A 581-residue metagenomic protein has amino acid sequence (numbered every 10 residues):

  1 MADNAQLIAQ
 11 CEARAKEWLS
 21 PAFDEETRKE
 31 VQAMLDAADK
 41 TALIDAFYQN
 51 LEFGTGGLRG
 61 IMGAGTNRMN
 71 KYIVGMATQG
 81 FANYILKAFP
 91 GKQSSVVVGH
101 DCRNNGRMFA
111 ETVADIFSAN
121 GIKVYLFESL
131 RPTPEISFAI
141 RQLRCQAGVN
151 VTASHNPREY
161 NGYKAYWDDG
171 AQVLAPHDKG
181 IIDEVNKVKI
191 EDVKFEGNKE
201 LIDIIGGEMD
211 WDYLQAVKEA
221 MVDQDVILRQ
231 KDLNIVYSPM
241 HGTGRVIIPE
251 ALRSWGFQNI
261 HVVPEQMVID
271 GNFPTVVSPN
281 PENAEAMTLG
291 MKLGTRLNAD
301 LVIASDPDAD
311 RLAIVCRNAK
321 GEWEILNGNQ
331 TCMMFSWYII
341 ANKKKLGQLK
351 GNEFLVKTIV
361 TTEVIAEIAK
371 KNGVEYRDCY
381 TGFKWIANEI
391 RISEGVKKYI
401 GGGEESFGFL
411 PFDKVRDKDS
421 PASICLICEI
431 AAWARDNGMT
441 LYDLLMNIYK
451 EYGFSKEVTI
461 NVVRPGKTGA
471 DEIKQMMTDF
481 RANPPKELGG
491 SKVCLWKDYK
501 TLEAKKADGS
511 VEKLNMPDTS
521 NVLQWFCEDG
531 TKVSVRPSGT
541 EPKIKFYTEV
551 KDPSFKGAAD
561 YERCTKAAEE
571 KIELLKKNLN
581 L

Functional and structural regions predicted by a protein language model:
A5-V113, I202-I235, T243: An N-terminal, well-structured beta->alpha segment
W18-A22, E26, A42-L51, N161-T288 (+1 more regions): Gly/Ser/Thr-enriched, mixed-charge loops and adjacent short helices that form phosphate/oxyanion-binding elements
F47-N67, A153-N156, I235, P239-A251 (+4 more regions): Conserved phosphate/anionic-ligand binding catalytic regions in large, soluble enzymes, centered on
V97-Y160, R253, Q258-I314: N-terminal small/polar loop signature for handling phosphorylated ligands or for N-terminal nucleophile
R107-T112, S137-R141, E159-A165, K194 (+9 more regions): Short acidic, glycine/serine/threonine-rich loops at helix termini
Y166-K194, N329-N352, K357-E367, S420: Glycine-rich phosphate-binding loop plus the immediately following alpha-helix
T295, A299-L301, S305, E322-E324 (+3 more regions): Phosphate-binding and adjacent anionic-ligand microenvironments
